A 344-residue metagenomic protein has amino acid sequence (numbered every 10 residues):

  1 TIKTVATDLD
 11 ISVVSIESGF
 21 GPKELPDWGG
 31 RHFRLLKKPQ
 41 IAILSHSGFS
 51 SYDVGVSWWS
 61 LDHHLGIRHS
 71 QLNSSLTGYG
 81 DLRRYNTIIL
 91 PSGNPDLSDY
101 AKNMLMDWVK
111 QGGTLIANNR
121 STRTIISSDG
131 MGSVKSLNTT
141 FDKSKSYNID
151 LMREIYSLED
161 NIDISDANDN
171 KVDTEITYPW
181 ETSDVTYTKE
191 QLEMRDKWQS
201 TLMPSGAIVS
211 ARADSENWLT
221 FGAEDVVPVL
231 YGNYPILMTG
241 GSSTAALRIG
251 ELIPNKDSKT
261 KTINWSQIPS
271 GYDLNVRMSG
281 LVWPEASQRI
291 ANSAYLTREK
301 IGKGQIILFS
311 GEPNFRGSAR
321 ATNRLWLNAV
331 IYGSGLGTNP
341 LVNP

Functional and structural regions predicted by a protein language model:
T1-P344: Intrinsic-disorder/low-complexity accessory segments
